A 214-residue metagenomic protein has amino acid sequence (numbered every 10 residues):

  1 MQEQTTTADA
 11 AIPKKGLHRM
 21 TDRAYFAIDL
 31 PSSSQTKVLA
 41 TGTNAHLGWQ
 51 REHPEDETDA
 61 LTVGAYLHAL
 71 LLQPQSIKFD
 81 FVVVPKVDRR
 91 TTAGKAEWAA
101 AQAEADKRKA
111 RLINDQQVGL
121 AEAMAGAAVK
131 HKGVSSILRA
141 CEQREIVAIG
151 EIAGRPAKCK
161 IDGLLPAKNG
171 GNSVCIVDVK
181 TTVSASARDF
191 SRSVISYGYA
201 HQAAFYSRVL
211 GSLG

Functional and structural regions predicted by a protein language model:
M1, L112, S193-Y197: A signal for specific C-terminal beta-sheet/loop modules enriched in small/flexible residues with GP/PG/PP motifs
Q2-C159: Metal-dependent nuclease catalytic cores that hydrolyze phosphodiester bonds in DNA/RNA, characterized by
R139-G214: Mg2+/Mn2+-dependent nuclease catalytic core
